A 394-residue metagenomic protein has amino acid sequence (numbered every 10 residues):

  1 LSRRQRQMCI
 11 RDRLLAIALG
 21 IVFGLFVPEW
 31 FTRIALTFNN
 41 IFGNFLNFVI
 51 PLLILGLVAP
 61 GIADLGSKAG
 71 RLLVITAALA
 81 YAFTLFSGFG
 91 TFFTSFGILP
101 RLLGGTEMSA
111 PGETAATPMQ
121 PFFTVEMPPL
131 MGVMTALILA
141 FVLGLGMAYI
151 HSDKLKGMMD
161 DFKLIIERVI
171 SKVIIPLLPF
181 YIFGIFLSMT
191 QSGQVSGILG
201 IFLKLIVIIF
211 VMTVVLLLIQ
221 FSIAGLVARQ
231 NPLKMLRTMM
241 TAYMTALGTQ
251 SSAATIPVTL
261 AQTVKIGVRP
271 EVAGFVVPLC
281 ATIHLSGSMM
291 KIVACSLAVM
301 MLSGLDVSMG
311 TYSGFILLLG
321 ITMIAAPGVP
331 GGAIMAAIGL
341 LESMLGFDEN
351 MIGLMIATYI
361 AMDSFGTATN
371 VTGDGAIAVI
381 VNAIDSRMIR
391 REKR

Functional and structural regions predicted by a protein language model:
L1-I10: Single conserved hydrophobic/aromatic residue that forms the stacking wall/gate of nucleotide- or nucleobase-binding
R11-P28, N40-V49, R71-K234: Signature of multi-pass transmembrane helix bundles
P28-E29, A63-R71, P100-L103, A148-D153 (+6 more regions): Juxtamembrane helix-boundary/capping and inter-helix hinge elements in multi-pass membrane proteins
L36-N47, G157-K172, R237-T245, A261-K265 (+3 more regions): Short amphipathic alpha-helical coupling elements at transmembrane boundaries
I41, F45, V58-A59, A77-Y81 (+9 more regions): Transmembrane helix-bundle signature of multi-pass membrane transporters/permeases
G70-T76, S171-I175, K265-A281, V307-G310 (+2 more regions): Membrane-interface alpha-helices at helix entry/exit sites of multi-pass transporters
P111-E113, L236-V293, G320-I334, A361-I380: Alpha-helical membrane segments and immediately flanking helix-loop junctions that form or couple to the substrate/ion
V293-R394: Transmembrane alpha-helical segments and their short flanking loops that form helix-hairpins/helix-helix interfaces
